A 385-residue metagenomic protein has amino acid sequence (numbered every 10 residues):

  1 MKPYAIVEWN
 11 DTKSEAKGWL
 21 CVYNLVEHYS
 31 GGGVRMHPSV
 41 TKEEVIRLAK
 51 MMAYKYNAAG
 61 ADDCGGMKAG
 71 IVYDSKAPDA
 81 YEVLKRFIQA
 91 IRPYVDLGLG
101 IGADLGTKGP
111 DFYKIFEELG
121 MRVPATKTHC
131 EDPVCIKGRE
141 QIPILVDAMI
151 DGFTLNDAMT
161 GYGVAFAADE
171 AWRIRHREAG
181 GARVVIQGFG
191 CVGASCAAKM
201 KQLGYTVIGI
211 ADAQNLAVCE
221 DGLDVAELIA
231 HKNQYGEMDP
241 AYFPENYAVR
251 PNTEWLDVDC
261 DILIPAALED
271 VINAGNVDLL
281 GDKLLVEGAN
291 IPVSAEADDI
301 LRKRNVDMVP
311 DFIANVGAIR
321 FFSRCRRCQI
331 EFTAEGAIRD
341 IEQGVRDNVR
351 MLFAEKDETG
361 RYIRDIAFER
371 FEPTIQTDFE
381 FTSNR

Functional and structural regions predicted by a protein language model:
M1-N10: Short, Gly/Pro- and small/polar-rich lid/capping loops
K13-E27, A58-D62: N-terminal glycine-rich anion-binding loops that anchor highly charged ligand groups
V22-K55: N-terminal cap/recognition module
Y56-A179: Glycine/serine-rich phosphate-binding loop and adjoining beta1-alpha1 elements at the start of nucleotide-handling
P143-D257: Glycine-rich phosphate/diphosphate-binding loop of Rossmann-like nucleotide-binding domains
N215-M308: Rossmann-like adenosine-cofactor binding region
D282-R385: Adenosine-phosphate binding glycine-rich loop
